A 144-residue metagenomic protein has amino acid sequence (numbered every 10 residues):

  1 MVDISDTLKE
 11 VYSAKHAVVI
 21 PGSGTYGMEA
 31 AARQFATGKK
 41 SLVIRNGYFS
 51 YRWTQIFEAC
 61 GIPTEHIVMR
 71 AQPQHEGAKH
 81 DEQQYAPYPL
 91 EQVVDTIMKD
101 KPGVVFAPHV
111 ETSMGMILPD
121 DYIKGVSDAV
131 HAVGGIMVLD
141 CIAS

Functional and structural regions predicted by a protein language model:
M1-A30, I56-E58: Conserved N-terminal alpha-helix of the aminotransferase class I/II PLP-enzyme fold
V11-Y12, F35-K40, A132-G134: Short, surface-exposed connector motifs at secondary-structure boundaries
V18-P21, V43, H66, F106-A107 (+1 more regions): General beta-strand structural signal in soluble alpha/beta enzymes
G22-Y26, G47-S50, E111-M114, A143-S144: Gly/Ser/Thr-rich loops at beta-strand to alpha-helix junctions that form or flank small-molecule/cofactor-binding
E29-A31, W53-T54, M116-I117: Short glycine-/acidic-enriched loop or helix-start segments at secondary-structure transitions that form or flank
A36-G103: PLP-dependent aminotransferase-like
E76-I142: Active-site phosphate-binding strand-loop segment of PLP-dependent enzymes
